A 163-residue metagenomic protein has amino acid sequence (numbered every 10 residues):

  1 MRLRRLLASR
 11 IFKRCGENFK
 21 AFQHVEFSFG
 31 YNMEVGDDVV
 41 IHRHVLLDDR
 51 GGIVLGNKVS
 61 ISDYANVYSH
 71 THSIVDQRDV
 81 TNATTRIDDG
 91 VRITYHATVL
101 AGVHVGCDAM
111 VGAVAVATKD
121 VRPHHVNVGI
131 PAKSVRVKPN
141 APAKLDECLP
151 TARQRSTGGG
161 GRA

Functional and structural regions predicted by a protein language model:
M1-N32, G161-A163: Extended, small-residue-rich solenoid/repeat segments and analogous flexible loops that form exposed scaffolds
R10, D79-L100, I130-A163: C-terminal segments of enzyme domains that contribute to small-molecule binding surfaces
C15, V35, L55, V105 (+2 more regions): Feature targets compositionally biased, intrinsically disordered low-complexity regions with long contiguous runs
E17, F22-Q23, F29, G36-D37 (+14 more regions): Left-handed beta-helix
S73-R78: A short, acidic/glycine-rich surface segment
